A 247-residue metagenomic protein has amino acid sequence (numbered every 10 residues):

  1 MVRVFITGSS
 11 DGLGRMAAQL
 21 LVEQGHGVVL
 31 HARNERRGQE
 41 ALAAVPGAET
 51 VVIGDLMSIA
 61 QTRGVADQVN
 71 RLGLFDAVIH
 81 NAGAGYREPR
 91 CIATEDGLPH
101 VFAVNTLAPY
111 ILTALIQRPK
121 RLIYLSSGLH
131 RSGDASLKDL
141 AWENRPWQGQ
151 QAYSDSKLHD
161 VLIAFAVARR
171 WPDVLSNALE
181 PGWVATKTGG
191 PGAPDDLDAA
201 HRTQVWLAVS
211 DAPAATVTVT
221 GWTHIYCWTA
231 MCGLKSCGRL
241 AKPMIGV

Functional and structural regions predicted by a protein language model:
M1-V29: Canonical Rossmann dinucleotide-binding motif of NAD(H)/NADP(H)-dependent dehydrogenases/reductases, specifically
Q24-E40: Conserved glycine-rich Rossmann-like NAD(P)H-binding loop of the short-chain dehydrogenase/reductase
V45-A60: Rossmann-fold cofactor-recognition segment
P46-G47, Q68-H80, Y86-I92: A glycine-rich helix->loop->beta "capping" turn within Rossmann-like NAD(P)(H)-dependent oxidoreductase domains
L56-L74: Conserved Rossmann-fold cofactor-binding substructure of NAD(P)-dependent oxidoreductases
T62, A178, A193-L240, G246: C-terminal helical subdomain
G83-E88, P99, R121-D173, E180-A193: Catalytic loop of short-chain dehydrogenase/reductase
